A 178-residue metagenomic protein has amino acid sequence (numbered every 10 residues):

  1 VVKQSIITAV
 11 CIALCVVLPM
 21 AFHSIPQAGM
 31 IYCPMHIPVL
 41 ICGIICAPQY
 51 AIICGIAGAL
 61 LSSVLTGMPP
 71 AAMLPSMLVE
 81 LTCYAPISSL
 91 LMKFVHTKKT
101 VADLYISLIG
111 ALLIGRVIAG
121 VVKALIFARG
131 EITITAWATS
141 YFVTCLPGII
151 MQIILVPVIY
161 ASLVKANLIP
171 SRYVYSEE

Functional and structural regions predicted by a protein language model:
V1-E178: Loop-helix junctions at membrane interfaces
